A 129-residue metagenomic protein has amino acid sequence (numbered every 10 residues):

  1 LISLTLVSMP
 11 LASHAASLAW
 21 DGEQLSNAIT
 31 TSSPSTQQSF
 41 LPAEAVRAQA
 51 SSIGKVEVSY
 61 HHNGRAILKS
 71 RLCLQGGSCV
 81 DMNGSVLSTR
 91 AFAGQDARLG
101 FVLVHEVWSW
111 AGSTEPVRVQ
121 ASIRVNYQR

Functional and structural regions predicted by a protein language model:
L1-P10: Bacterial N-terminal signal peptides
M9-S17: Sec/Tat signal peptide C-region and signal peptidase I cleavage site
A16-E44: Solvent-exposed, flexible loop/coil segments flanking beta-strands in beta-rich domains
T36-S52, A91-A93, Q128-R129: Extracellular and analogous surface-interaction loops
A50-H62: A short beta-strand element within beta-rich, extracytoplasmic domains of secreted/secretory-pathway proteins
I53-K55, I67-K69, Q120-S122: Exposed beta-strand and adjacent loop surfaces of beta-rich binding modules that mediate intermolecular recognition
N63-S78: Short, surface-exposed beta-strand/strand-loop-strand elements in extracellular ectodomains
G76-R129: Cysteine-clustered segments with highest specificity for TGF-beta superfamily mature ligands
